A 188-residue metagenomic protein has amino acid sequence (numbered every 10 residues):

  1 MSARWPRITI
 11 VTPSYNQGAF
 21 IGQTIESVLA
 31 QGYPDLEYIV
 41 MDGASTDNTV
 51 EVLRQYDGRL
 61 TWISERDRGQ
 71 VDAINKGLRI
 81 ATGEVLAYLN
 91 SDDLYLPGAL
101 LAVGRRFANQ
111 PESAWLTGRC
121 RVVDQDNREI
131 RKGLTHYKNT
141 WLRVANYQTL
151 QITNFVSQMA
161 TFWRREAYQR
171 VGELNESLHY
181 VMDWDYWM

Functional and structural regions predicted by a protein language model:
M1-A30: N-proximal low-complexity "stem/linker" segments adjacent to membrane-targeting elements
P6-T9, E37, D185: Cell-envelope/extracellular polymer assembly enzymes that use nucleotide-activated donors
A19-G22, D47-Q55, L94, G98: Acidic helix N-cap motif at the loop->helix transition within catalytic regions of sugar-transfer enzymes
S27, P34, D42-E51, N90: A conserved acidic beta->alpha catalytic loop
E65-A81: Glycine-rich, basic loop-to-helix element that forms the pyrophosphate-binding segment of sugar-nucleotide handling
R79, K138-M188: Conserved nucleotide-sugar donor-binding catalytic segment
L86: Short aromatic/hydrophobic "clamp" motif used to bind/position activated sugar donors
L94, G98-K132: Conserved donor NDP-sugar-binding/catalytic core segment of glycosyltransferases
